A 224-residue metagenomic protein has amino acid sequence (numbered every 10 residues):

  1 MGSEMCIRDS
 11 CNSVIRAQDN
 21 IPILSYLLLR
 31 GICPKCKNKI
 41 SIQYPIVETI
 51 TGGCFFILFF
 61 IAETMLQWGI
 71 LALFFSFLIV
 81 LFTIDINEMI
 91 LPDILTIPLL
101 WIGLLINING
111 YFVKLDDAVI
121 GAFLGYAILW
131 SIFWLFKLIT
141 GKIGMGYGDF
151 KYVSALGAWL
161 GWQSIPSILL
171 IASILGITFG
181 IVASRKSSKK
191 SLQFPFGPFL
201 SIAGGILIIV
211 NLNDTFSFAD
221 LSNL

Functional and structural regions predicted by a protein language model:
M1-I7: Short, small-residue-biased leader/transition segments that mark boundaries at the very start of proteins
S3, R30-C33: Residues immediately within or flanking Cys/His clusters that coordinate Zn2+ in small zinc-binding modules
S10, K35: Short, cysteine/histidine-rich loop/knuckle motifs that typically chelate Zn2+
I15, I40: Cys/His-rich microdomains that often coordinate metals
Q18-I21, Q43-I46: Short Cys/His-rich "knuckle" micro-motifs
C54, L58, A62, I106 (+6 more regions): Alpha-helical membrane-inserting segments
W68, S76, V80-L175, S217-L224: Functional transmembrane core segments of multi-pass inner-membrane proteins
Y147-G148, I181-I206: Interfacial loop-to-transmembrane junctions
